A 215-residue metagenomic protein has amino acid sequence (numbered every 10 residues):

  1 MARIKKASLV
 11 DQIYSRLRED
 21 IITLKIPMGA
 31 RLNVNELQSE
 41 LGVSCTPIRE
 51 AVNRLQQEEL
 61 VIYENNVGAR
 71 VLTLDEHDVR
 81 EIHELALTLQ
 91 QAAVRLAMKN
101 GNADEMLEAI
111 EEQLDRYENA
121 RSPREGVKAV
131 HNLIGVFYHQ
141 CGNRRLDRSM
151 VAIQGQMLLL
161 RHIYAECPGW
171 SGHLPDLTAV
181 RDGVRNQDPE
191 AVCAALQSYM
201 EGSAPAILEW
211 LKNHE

Functional and structural regions predicted by a protein language model:
M1-K99, E209-E215: Short linear motifs at protein or domain termini
S8, R124, P168-S171: Short helix-capping and inter-helix turn/linker motifs at the boundaries of alpha-helical repeat units
Q57, Q91, R95-M98, N119 (+3 more regions): Regular, well-ordered alpha-helical segments
Q57-I62, I153, G169-W170: Mobile beta-alpha loop/short-helix "lid" or hinge segments that flank ligand
M98-K99, G142, E166-C167: Short helix-capping/hinge motifs at transmembrane helix termini and TM-loop junctions
A103-I163, H173-D182, A191-G202: Conserved amphipathic alpha-helical segments that form helical-bundle/coiled-coil interaction surfaces
E201-W210: Short arginine-rich
